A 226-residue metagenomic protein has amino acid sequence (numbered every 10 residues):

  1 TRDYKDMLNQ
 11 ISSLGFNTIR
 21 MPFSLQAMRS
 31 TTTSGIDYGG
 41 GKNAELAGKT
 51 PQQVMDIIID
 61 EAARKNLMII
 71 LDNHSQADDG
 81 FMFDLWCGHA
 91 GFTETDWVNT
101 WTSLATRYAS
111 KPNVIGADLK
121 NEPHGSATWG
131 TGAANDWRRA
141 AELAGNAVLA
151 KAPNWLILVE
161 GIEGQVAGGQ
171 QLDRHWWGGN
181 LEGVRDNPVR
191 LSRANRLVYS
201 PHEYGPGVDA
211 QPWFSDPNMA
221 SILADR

Functional and structural regions predicted by a protein language model:
R2-I19, F23, A27-L119, D136-L149: An active-site-proximal structural segment forming one wall of the substrate-binding cleft that immediately precedes
G88, T95-G116, K120-R226: Extracellular glycoside hydrolase catalytic/binding regions
